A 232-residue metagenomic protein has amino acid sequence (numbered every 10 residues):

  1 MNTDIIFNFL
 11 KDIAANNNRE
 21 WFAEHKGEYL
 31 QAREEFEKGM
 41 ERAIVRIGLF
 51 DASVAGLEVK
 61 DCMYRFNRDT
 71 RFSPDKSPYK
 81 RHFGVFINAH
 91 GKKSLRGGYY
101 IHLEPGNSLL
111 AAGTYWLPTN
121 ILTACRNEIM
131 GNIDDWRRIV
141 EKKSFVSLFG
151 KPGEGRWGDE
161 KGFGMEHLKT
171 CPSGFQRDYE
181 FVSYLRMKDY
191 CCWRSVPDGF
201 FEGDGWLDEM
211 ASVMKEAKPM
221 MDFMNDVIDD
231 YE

Functional and structural regions predicted by a protein language model:
M1-A23, C192, F200, D204 (+1 more regions): Short, charged, low-complexity amphipathic alpha-helix
K11-Y64: Active-site acidic/histidine clusters and adjacent loop/turn architecture that either coordinate catalytic ions
A52-Y79, F149-P172: A short, surface-exposed loop/turn module that caps and links secondary-structure elements
R71-I133: Aromatic- and glycine-enriched beta-alpha-beta binding-site module
F72-K80, D198-F201, D208, S212-K215: N-terminal low-complexity, intrinsically disordered segments
P105-K169: Compact, glycine/acidic-enriched structural inserts
T119-R137, G203-Y231: Ampiphathic alpha-helical segments that act as solvent-exposed interaction surfaces
N120, L168-T170, F175-D204: A solvent-exposed interaction/effector surface
